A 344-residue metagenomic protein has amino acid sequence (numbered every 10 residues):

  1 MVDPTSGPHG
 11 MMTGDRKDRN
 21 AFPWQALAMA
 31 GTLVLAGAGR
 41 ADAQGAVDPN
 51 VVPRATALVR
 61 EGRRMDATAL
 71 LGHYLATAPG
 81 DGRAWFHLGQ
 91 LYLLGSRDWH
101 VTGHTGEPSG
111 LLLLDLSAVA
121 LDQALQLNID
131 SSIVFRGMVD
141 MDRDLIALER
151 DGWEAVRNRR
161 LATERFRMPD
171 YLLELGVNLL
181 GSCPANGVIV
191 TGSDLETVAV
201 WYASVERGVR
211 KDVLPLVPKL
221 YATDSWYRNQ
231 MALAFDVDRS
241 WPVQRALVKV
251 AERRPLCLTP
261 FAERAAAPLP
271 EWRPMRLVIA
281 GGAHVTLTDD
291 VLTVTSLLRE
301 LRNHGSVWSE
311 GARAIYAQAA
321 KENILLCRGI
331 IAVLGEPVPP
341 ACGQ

Functional and structural regions predicted by a protein language model:
M1-A21: N-terminal secretory signal peptides that target proteins for export/translocation
T13-R16, G37, S296-R299: Intrinsically disordered, low-complexity regions enriched in serine, threonine, proline and polar/charged residues
A26-A36: Bacterial N-terminal signal peptides
L35-V47: Bacterial Sec-dependent signal peptides at the C-terminal "C-region" and cleavage site
Q44-N186, S204-Q344: ER/secretory pathway lumenal C-terminal domains and tails of membrane proteins involved in glycoprotein biogenesis
Y171, D194-L195: Short beta->alpha linker loops
V190-D194, P218: Short His-Asn-centered micro-motif
V198-V200: Phosphate- and divalent-cation-binding pockets in alpha/beta enzyme and binding domains that engage nucleotide-derived
